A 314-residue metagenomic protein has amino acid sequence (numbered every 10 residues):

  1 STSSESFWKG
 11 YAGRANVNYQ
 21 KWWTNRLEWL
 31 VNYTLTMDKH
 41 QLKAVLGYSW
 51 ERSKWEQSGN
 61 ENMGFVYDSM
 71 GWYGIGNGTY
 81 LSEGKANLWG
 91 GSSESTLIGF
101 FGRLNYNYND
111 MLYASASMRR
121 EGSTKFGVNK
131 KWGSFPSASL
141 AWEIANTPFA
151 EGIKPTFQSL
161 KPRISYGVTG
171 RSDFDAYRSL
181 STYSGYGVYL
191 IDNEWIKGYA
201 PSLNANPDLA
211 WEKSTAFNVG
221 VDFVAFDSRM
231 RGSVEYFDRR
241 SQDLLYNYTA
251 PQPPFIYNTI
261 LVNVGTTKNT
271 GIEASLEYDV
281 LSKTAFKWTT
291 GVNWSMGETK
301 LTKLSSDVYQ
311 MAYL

Functional and structural regions predicted by a protein language model:
S1, K9-L314: Extracellular/periplasmic, surface-exposed regions of secreted and cell-surface proteins
